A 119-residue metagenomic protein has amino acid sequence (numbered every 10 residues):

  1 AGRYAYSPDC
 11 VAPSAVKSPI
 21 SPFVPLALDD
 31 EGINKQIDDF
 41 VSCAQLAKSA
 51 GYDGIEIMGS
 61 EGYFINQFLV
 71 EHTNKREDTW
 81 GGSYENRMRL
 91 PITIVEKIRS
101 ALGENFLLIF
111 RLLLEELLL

Functional and structural regions predicted by a protein language model:
A1-L119: Flavin-dependent oxidoreductase catalytic cores
